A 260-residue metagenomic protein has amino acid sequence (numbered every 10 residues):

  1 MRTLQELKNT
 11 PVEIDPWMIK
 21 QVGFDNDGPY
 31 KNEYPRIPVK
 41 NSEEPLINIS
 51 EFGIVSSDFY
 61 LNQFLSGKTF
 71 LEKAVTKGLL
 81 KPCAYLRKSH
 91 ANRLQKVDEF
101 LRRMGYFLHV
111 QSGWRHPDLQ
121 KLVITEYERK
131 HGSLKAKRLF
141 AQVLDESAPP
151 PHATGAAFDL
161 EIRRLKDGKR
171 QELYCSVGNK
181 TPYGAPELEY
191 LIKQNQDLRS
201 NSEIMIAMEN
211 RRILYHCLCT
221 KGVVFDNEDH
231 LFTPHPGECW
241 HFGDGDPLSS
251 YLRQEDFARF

Functional and structural regions predicted by a protein language model:
M1-Q111, T125-P236, G243-F260: Extracytoplasmic cell-surface/polysaccharide-interacting catalytic and binding patches
H116: Segments that shape or occlude catalytic/ligand-binding pockets
Q120-I124: A short acidic (Asp/Glu
